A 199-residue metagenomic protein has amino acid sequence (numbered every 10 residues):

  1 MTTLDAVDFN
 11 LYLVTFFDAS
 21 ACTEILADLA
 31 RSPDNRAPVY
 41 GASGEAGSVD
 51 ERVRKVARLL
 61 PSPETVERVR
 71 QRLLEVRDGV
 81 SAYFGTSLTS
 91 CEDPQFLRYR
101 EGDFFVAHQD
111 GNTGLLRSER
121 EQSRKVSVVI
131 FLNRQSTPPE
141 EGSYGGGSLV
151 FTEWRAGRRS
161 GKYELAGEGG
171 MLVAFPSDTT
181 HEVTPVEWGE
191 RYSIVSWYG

Functional and structural regions predicted by a protein language model:
M1-A174, D178-G199: Fe(II)/2-oxoglutarate oxygenase catalytic core
